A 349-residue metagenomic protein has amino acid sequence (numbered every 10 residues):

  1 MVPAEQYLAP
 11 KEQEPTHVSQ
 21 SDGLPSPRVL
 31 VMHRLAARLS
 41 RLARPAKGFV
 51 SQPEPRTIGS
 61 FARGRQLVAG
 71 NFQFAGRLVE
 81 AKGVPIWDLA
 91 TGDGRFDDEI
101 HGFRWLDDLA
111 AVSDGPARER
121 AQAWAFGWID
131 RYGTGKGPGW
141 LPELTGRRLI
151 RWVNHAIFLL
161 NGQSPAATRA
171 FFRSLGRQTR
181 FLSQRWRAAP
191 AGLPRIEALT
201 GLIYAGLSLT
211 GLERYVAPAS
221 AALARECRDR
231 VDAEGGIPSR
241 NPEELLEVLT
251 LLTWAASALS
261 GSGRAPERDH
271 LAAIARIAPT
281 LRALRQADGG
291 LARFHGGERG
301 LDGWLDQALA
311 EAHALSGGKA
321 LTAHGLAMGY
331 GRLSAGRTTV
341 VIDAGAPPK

Functional and structural regions predicted by a protein language model:
M1-K82: Extreme N-terminal leader/anchor segments
V2-P3, D88, G94, G146: CBM-like, beta-strand-rich accessory domains located in the C-terminal region of large, secreted polysaccharide-active
T57-A81, Q178-F181, R185, P218 (+3 more regions): Preference for long, amphipathic alpha-helical scaffolds in soluble/luminal domains and all-alpha bundles
L67-A69, K82-V84, I100, M328 (+1 more regions): Sequence-level motif detector for i,i+2 pairs with an aromatic at +2
F74-R77, A81-F96, A110-V112: Asp/Glu-centered strand-loop micro-motifs enriched in Gly/Pro and often flanked by an aromatic residue
G76, L89, D107, S334-A335 (+1 more regions): Pocket-edge structural micro-motifs
D93-I274: Aromatic-lined, polymer-binding surfaces characteristic of secreted/periplasmic polysaccharide-degrading enzymes
D232-K349: Carbohydrate-active enzyme catalytic cores, enriched for enzymes that act on polyanionic acidic polysaccharides
